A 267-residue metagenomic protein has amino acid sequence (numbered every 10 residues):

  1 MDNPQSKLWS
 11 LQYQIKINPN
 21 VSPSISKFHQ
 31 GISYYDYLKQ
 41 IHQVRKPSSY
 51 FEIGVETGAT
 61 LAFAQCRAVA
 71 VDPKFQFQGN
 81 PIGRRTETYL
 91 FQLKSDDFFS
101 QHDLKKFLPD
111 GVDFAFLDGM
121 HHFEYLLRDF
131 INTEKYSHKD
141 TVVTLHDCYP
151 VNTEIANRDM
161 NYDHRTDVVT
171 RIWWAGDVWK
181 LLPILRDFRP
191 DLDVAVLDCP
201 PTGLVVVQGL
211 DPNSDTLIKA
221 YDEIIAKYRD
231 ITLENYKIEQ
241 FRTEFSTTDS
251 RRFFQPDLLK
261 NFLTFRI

Functional and structural regions predicted by a protein language model:
M1-F116, M120-I267: A short alpha-helical cap/connector motif
